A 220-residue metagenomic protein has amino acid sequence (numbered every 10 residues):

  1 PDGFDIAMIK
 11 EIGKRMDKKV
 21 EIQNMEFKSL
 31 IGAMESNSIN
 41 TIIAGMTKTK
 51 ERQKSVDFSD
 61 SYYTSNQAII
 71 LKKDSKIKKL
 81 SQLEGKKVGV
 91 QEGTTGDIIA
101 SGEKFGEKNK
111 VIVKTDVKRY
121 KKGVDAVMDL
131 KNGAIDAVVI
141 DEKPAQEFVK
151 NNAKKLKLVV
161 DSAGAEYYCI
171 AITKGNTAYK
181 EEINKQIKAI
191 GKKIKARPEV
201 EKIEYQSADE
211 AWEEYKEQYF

Functional and structural regions predicted by a protein language model:
P1, K86-G93: Short beta-strand->loop
P1-M46, R119, I183: Extracytoplasmic small-molecule ligand-binding "clamshell" domains of the periplasmic binding protein/Venus flytrap
D17-K19, E35-A44, K86-K87, K122 (+2 more regions): Alpha-to-beta junction loops
M25-K28, T47-K48, Y63, K72-S75 (+6 more regions): Solvent-exposed coil/turn segments that connect beta secondary-structure elements in extracytoplasmic/periplasmic
S29, M46-K54, I99-G102, D129-G164: A ligand-binding cleft/hinge motif common to bilobed small-molecule-binding domains
Y63-L71, E142, Q146, K150-I187 (+1 more regions): Periplasmic-binding protein-like
L71-V88: Flexible hinge/capping segments at coil-to-helix
T95-K118, K150, K157-V159, I187-F220: Ligand-binding clefts/hinges and TM-proximal coupling segments of bilobed small-molecule sensing domains
